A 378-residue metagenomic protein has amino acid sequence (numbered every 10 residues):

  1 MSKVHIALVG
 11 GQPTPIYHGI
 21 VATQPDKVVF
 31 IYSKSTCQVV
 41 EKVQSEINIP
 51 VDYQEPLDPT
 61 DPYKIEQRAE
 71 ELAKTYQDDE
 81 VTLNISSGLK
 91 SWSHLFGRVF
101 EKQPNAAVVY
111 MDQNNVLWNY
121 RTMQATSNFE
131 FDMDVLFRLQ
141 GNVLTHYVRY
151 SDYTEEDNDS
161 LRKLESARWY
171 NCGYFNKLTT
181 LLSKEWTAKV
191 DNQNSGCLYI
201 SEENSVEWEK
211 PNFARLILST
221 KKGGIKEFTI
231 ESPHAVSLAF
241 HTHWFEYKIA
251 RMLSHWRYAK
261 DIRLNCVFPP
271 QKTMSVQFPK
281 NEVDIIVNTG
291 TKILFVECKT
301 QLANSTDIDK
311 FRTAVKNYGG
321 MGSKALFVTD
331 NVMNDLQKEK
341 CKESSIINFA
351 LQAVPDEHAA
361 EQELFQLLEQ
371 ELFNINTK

Functional and structural regions predicted by a protein language model:
M1-K42: N-terminal beta-strand-loop-alpha-helix module at the start of alpha/beta ligand-binding or catalytic domains
K3-V4, K27, E80-T82, K292-L294 (+1 more regions): Structural motif
A7-L8, V51-I65, K299-L302, D330 (+1 more regions): Short beta->alpha junction loops
P15-A22, K42-V43, L95-V99, D309-A314 (+1 more regions): A short acidic, amphipathic alpha-helical/loop segment
K27-S86, W92-V99, N105-A106: A broadly used, surface-exposed interaction patch
S33-T36, D112-V116, F327-N334: Short beta-alpha junction loops
F100-R121: Short, acidic/small-residue loops that bind anionic groups at enzyme active sites
R138-K378: Intrinsically disordered, low-complexity Ser/Thr/Pro/Gly-rich regulatory segments
